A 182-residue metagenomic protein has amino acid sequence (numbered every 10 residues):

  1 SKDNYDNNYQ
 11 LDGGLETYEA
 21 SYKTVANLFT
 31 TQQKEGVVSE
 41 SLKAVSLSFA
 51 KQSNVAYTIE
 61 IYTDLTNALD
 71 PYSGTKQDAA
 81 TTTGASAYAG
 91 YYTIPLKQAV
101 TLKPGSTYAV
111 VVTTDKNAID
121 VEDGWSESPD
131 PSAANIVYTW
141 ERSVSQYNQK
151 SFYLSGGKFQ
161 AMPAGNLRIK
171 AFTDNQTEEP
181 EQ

Functional and structural regions predicted by a protein language model:
S1-P71, A99-T107, T113-E179: Beta-sheet-rich sandwich/jelly-roll-like modules and their strand-loop junctions
G14, A79-T81, A85, L154: Sparse, context-dependent recognition of short Cys/His-centered cofactor- or disulfide-binding micro-motifs
V25-T30, Q77-T81, T93-K97: Short structured motifs
T66-G84: Beta-strand-rich interaction/scaffold domains
K76, P180-Q182: Short, intrinsically disordered, charge-balanced linker/junction segments flanking boundaries in proteins
T82-G90, L102: Short proline/glycine- and polar residue-rich coil/turn motifs
